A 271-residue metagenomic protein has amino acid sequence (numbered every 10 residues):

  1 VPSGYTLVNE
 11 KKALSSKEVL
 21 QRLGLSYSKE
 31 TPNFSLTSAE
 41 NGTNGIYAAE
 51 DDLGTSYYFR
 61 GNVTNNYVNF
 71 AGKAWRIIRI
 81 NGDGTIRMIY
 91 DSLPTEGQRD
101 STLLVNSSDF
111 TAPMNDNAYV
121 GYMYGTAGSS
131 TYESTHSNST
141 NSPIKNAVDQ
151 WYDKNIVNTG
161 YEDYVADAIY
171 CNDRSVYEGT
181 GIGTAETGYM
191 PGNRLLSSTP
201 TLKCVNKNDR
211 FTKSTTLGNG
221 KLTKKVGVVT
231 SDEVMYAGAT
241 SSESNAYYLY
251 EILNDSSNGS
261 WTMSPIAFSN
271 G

Functional and structural regions predicted by a protein language model:
V1-G271: Long, domain-scale functional regions
